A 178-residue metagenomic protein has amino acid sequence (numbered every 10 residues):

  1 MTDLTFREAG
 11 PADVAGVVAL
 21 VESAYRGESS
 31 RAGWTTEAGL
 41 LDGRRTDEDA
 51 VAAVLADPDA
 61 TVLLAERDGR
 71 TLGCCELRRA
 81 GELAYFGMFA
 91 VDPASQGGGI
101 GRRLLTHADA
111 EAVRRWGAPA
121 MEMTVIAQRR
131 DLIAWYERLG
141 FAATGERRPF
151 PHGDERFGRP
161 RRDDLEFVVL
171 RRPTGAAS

Functional and structural regions predicted by a protein language model:
M1-A15, V168-S178: Conserved N-terminal entry element of GNAT/NAT acetyltransferase domains
E22-V51: Conserved GNAT-fold acetyl-CoA-binding loop/helix
T46-L64, D163-E166: A short helix-loop-beta-strand connector motif used in the catalytic cores of GNAT acetyltransferases and, in some
V54, P119-A134, L139-S178: C-terminal "cap" of GNAT-fold acetyltransferases
L64, F89-G97, V125-A127: A short, internal acetyl-CoA/4′-phosphopantetheine-binding micro-motif in the GNAT/acyltransferase core
L64, R70-R78, Y85-A90: Conserved beta-strand in the GNAT
V91, G97-A110, R138: Conserved acetyl-CoA-binding loop-helix of GNAT-fold acetyltransferases
R103-A120, A142: Conserved acyl-CoA
